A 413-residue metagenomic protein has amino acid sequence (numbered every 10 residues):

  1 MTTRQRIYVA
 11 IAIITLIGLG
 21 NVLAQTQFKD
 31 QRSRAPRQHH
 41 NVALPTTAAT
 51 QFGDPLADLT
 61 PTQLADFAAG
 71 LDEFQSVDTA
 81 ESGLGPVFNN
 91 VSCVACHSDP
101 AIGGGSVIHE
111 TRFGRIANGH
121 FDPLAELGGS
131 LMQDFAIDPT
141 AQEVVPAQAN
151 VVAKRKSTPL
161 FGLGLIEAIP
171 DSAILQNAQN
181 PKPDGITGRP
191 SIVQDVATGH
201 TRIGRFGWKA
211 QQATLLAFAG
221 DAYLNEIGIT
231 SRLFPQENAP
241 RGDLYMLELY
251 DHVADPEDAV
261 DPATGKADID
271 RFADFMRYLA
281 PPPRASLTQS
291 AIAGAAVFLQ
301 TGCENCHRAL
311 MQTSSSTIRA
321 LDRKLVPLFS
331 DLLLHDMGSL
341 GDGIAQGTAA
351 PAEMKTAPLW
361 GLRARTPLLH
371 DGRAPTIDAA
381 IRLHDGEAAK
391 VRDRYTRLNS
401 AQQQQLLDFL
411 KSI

Functional and structural regions predicted by a protein language model:
T2-V9: Bacterial N-terminal signal peptides that target proteins for export
R6, G20-I413: Periplasmic c-type cytochrome electron-transfer domains
A10-G18: Bacterial N-terminal signal peptides
